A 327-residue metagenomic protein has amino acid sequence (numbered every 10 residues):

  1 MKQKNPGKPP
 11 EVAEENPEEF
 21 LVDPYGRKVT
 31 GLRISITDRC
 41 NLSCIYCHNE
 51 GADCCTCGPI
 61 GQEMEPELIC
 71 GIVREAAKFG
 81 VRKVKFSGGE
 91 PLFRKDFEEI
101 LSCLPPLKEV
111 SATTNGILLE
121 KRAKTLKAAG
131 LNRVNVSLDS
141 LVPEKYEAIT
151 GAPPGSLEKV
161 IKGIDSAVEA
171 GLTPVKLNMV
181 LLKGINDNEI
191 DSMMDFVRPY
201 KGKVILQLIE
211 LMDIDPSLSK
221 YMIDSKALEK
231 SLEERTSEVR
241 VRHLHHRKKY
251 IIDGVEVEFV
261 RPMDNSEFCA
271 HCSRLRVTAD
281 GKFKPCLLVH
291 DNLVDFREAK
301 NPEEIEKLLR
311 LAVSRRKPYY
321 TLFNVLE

Functional and structural regions predicted by a protein language model:
N5-V29, L42: Recognition helices and adjacent regulatory flanks at domain boundaries
P24-P66: Canonical Radical SAM [4Fe-4S] cluster-binding loop centered on the CxxxCxxC motif and its immediate flanking residues
I36, L206, G281: Residue-level signature of catalytic and energy-coupling elements of molecular machines, predominantly ATP/GTP-dependent
S43, N115, D280-G281: Residue-level recognition of short loop/turn positions
D53-G58, V142-T150, D215-L218, V294-D295: A short acidic, helix-capping loop that chelates divalent metal ions and anchors anionic groups
P66-F86, E90-Q207: Radical SAM/AdoMet-radical enzyme domain recognition
D213-V325: Accessory C-terminal segments flanking Radical SAM cores
